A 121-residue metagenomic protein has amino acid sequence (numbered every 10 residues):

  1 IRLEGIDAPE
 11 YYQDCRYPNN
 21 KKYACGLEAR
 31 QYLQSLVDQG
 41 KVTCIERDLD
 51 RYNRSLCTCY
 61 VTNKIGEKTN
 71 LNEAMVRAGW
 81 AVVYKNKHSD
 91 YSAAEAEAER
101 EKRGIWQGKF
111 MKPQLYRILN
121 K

Functional and structural regions predicted by a protein language model:
I1-K121: Small beta-barrel nucleic-acid-binding modules, primarily SNase/OB-fold domains and secondarily Tudor-like barrels
